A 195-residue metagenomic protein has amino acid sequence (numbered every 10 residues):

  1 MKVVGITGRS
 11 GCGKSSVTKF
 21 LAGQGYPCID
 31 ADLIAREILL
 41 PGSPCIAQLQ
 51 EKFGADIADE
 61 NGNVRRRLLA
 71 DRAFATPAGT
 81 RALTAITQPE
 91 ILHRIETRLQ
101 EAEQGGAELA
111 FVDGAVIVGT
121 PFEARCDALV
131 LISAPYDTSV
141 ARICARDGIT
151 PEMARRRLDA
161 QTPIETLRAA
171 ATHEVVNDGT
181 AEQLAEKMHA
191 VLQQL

Functional and structural regions predicted by a protein language model:
I6: Hydrophobic anchor at the beta1->P-loop junction of P-loop NTPases
R9, L21: P-loop (Walker A) phosphate-binding loop of NTP-binding proteins
C12: ATP-binding Walker
S15: Walker A/P-loop
L33-E108: ATP-dependent small-molecule kinase phosphotransfer cores that center on conserved nucleotide phosphate-binding segments
R94-I95, E123-R125, A145, I149-Q194: Small-molecule kinase domains that catalyze NTP-dependent phosphoryl transfer to phosphate-bearing small molecules
E96-Q104, L109-A145: ATP-dependent NMP and nucleoside kinases share a basic, alpha-helical "lid"
